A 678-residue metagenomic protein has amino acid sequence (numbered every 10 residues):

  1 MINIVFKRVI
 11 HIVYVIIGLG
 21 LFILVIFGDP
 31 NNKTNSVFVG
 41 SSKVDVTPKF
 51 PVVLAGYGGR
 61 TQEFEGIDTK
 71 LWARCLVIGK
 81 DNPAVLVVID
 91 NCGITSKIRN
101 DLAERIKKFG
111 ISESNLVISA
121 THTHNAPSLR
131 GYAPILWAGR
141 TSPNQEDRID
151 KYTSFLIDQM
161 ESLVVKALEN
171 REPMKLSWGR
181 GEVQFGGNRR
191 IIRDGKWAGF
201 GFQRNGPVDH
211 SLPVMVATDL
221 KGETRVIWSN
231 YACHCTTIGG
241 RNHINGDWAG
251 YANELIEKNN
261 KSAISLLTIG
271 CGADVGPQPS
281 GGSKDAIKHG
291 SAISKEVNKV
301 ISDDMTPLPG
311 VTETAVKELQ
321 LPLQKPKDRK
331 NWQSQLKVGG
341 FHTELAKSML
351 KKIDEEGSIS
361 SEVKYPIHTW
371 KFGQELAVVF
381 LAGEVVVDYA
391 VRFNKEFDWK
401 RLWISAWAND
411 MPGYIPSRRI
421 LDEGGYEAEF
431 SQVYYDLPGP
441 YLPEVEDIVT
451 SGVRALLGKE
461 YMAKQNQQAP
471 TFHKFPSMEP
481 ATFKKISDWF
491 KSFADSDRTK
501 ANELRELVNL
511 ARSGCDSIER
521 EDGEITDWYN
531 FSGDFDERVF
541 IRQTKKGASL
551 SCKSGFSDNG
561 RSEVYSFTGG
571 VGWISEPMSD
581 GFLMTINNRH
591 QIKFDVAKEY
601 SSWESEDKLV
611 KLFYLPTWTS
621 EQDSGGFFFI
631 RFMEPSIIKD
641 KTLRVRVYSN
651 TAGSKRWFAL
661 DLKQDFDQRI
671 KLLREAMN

Functional and structural regions predicted by a protein language model:
N3-V15: N-terminal Sec-pathway targeting helices
L21-N35: Bacterial Sec-dependent signal peptides at the C-terminal "C-region" and cleavage site
N32-I264, T268-G272, G276-S291, I301 (+5 more regions): Conserved beta-alpha junction segments in alpha/beta enzyme cores
V77-K80, D219, K545, S549-R561 (+1 more regions): Extracellular and analogous surface-interaction loops
S487-D558, A597-Y614, T619, D661-K663 (+1 more regions): Glycan-recognition and processing domains
L550, D558-E576: A short beta-strand element within beta-rich, extracytoplasmic domains of secreted/secretory-pathway proteins
S575-L583: Beta-strand acidic-aromatic groove motif in beta-rich domains, primarily in extracellular
L583-D665: Beta-strand-rich ligand-recognition modules
